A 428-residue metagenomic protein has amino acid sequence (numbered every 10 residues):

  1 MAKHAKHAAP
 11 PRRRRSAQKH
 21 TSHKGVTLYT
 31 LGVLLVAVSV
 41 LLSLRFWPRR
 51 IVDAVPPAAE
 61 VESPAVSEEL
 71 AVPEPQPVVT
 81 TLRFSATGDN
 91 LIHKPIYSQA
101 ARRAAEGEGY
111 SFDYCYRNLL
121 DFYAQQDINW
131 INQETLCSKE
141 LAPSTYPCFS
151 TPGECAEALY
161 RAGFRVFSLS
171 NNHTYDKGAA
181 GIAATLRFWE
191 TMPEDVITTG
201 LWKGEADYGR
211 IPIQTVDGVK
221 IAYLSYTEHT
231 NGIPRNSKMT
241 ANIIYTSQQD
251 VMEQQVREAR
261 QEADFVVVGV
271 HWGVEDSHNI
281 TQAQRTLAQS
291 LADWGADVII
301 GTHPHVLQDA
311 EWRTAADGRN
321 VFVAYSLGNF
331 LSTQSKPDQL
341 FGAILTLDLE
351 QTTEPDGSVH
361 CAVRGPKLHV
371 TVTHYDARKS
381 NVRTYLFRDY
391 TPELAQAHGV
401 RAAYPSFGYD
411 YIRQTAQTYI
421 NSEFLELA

Functional and structural regions predicted by a protein language model:
M1-V26: N-terminal Lys/Arg-rich, disordered targeting/topogenic segments
A2-K6, V26-A428: Acidic, metal/ion-coordinating pockets
